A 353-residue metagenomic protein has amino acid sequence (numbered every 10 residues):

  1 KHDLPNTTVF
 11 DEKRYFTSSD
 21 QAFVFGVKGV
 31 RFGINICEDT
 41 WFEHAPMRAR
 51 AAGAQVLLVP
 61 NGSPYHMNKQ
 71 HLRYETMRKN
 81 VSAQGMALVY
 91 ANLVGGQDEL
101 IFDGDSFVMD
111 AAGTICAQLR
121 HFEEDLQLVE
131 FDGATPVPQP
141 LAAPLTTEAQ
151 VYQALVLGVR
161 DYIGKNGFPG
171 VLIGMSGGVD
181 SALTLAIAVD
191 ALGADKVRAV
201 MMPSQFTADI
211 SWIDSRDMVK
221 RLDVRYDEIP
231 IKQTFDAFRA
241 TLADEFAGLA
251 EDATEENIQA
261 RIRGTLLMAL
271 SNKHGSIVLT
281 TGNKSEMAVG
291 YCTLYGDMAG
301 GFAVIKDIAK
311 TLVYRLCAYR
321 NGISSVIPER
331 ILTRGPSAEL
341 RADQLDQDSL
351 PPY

Functional and structural regions predicted by a protein language model:
K1-G174, D190, A194, Y226: Enzyme catalytic cores with a strong preference for nitrogen-chemistry domains
K28, G85, A111, T135-G177 (+1 more regions): ATP/NTP-dependent adenylation/nucleotidyl-transfer catalytic domains that generate, transfer, or process NMP-activated
